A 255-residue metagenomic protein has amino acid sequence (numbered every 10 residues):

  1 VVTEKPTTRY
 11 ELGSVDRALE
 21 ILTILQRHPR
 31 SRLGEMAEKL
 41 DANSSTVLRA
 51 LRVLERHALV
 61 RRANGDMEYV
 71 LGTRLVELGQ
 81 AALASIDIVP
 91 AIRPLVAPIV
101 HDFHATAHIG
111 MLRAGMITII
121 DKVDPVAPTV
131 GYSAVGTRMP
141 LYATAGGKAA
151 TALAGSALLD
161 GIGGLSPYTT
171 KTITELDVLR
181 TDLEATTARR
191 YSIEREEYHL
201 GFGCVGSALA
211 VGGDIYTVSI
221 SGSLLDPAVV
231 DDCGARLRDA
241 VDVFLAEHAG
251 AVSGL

Functional and structural regions predicted by a protein language model:
V1-S85, V89, V243-E247: N-terminal helix-turn-helix
I24, K39, A91-D102, H108 (+4 more regions): Amphipathic alpha-helical regulatory segments at dimerization interfaces that relay allosteric signals between sensory
Q26, G147, T151, G155 (+1 more regions): Short amphipathic alpha-helical signal-transduction/dimerization elements
V60-R62, I109-G110, L209: A structural signal for short hydrophobic beta-strand segments in well-ordered beta-sheet cores
G65-G163: Amphipathic alpha-helical effector-binding/dimerization core of metabolite-sensing transcriptional regulators
T172-V243: Extended hydrophobic
G250-L255: Short, highly charged C-terminal tails/helix-capping segments
